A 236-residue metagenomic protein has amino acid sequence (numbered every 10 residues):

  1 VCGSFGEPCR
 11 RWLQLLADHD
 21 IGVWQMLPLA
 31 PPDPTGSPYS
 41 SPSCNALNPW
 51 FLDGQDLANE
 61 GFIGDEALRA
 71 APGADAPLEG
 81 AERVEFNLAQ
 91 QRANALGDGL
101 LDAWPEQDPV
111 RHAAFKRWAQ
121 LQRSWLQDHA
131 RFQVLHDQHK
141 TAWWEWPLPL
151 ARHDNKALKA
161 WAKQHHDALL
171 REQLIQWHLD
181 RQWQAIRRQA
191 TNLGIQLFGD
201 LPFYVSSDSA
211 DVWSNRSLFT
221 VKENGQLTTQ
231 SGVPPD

Functional and structural regions predicted by a protein language model:
V1-R216: Acidic/aromatic-lined carbohydrate-recognition and catalytic surfaces of CAZymes acting on diverse glycans
D211-D236: Active-site-adjacent "gating/activation" loops or surface patches in catalytic cores
